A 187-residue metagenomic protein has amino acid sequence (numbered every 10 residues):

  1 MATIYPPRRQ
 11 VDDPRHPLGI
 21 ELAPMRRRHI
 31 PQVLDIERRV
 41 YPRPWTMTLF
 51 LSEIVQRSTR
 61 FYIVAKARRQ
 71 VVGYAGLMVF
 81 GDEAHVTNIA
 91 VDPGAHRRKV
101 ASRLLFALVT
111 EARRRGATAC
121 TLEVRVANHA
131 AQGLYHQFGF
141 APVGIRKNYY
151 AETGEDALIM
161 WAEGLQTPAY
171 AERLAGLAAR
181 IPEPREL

Functional and structural regions predicted by a protein language model:
A2-R8, E123, H136, A141-L158 (+2 more regions): Conserved catalytic-core motifs of GNAT/GCN5-like acyltransferases
G19-V33: A short beta-loop-alpha structural element at the N-terminal edge of CoA-dependent acyl/N-acetyltransferase catalytic
I54-V64, A84-H85: A short helix-loop-beta-strand connector motif used in the catalytic cores of GNAT acetyltransferases and, in some
R60-G73, D92: Conserved beta-hairpin
Q70-M78, E83-A90: Conserved beta-strand in the GNAT
I89-R97, V124-A127: A short, internal acetyl-CoA/4′-phosphopantetheine-binding micro-motif in the GNAT/acyltransferase core
R97-R114, H129, G133-Q137: Conserved acetyl-CoA-binding loop-helix of GNAT-fold acetyltransferases
T167-L187: Acidic/histidine-enriched, glycine/proline-rich intrinsically disordered or flexible terminal extensions
